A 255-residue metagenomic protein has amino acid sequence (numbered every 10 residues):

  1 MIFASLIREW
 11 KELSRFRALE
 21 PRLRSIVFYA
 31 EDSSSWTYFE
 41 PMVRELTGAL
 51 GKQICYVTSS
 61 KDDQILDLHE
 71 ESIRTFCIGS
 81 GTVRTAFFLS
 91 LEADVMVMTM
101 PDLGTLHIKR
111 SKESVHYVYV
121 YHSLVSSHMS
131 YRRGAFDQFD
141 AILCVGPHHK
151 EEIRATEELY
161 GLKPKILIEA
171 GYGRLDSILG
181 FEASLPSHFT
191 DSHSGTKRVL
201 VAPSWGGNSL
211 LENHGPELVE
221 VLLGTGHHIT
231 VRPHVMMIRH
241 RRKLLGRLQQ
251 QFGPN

Functional and structural regions predicted by a protein language model:
M1-S25: Membrane-proximal basic amphipathic "stem/tether" segments
I2-K11, A135-L211, V235-I238: A nucleotide-sugar donor-handling region in carbohydrate enzymes
R8-K11, Y117-S123, S187-F189, G215-E217: Short, functional N-terminal and low-complexity linear motifs
L13-R22, E45, F87, R110 (+1 more regions): Short boundary motifs at domain starts and secondary-structure transition points
R22-S25, V115, T196-V199: Nucleotide donor/acceptor-binding cores
V27-G180: Active-site and donor-binding regions of nucleotide-sugar-utilizing enzymes
S35-G51, C55, G173-Q251: Conserved catalytic-core segment of nucleotide-activated headgroup transferases in glycan assembly
N255: Active-site donor-binding acidic/aromatic loop of nucleotide-activated sugar and phosphosugar transferases involved
